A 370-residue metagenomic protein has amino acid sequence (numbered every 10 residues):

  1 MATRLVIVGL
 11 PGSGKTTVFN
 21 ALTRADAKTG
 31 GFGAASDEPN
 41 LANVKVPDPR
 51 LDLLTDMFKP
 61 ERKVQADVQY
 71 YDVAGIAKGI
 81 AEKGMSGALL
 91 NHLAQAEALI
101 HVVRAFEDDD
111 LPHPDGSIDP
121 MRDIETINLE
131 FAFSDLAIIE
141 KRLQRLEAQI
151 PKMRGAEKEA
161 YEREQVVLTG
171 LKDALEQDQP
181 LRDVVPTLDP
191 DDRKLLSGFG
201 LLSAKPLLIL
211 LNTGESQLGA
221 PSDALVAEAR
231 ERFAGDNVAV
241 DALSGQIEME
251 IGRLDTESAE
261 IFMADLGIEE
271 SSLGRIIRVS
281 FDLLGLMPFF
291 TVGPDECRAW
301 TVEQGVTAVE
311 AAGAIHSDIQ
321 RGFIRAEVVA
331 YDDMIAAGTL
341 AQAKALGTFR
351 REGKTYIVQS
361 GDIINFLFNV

Functional and structural regions predicted by a protein language model:
M1-P112, M121, I139, L146 (+1 more regions): Conserved G1/Walker A P-loop phosphate-binding module
A2-V8, S13-F19, R145-S360, I364-V370: C-terminal-of-GTPase-core extension/linker across diverse P-loop GTPases
A25, P49-L51, A74-A77, R104-D110 (+5 more regions): Conserved nucleotide-binding/hydrolysis micro-motifs of P-loop NTPases
L93, L136, E140-L143, Q165 (+1 more regions): Hydrophobic faces of stable alpha-helices that mediate helix-helix packing
V103-D115, L136-A148, A234-A239, E248: Short, compositionally biased low-complexity segments
G116-I127: Short His/Asp/Glu-rich catalytic/ion-coordination signatures at enzyme active sites or charged loops
E125-D135: Short, charge/polar-rich alpha-helical segments
